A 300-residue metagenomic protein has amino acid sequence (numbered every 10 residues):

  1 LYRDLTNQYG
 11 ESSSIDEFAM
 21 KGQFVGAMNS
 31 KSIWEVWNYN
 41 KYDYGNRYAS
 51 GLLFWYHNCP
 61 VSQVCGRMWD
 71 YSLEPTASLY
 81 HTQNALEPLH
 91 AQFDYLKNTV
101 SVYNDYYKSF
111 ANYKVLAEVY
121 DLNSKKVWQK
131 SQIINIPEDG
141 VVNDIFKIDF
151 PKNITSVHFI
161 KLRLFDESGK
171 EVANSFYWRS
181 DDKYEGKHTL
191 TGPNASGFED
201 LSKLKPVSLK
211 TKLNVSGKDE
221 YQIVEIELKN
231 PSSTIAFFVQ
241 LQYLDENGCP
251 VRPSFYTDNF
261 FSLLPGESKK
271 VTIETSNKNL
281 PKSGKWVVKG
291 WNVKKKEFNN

Functional and structural regions predicted by a protein language model:
L1-E118: Substrate-binding clefts and catalytic carboxylate motifs of secreted carbohydrate-active enzymes
C59-V64, S109-F110, K125-K126, P137 (+3 more regions): Flexible loop/turn segments at secondary-structure boundaries
Y71-Y103, Y120, D182-Y221: Low-complexity, acidic Ser/Thr/Pro/Gly-rich terminal tails and inter-domain linkers that flank the onset of structured
N98-N104, I145-K147, I160-L164, I223-N230 (+1 more regions): Buried hydrophobic-core signal for structured, non-transmembrane domains
Y106-N123, P231-P250, K289-W291: Short acidic, flexible loop segments centered on an aromatic residue
Y113-T155, P250-K278: Intrinsically disordered, low-complexity Pro/Gly/Ser/Thr-rich segments with frequent PxxP/GP/PP motifs and embedded
I148-E199, R252, I273-N300: Terminal connector regions
L204-F261, T272-E274: C-terminal accessory/binding modules appended to enzymatic or scaffolding proteins
